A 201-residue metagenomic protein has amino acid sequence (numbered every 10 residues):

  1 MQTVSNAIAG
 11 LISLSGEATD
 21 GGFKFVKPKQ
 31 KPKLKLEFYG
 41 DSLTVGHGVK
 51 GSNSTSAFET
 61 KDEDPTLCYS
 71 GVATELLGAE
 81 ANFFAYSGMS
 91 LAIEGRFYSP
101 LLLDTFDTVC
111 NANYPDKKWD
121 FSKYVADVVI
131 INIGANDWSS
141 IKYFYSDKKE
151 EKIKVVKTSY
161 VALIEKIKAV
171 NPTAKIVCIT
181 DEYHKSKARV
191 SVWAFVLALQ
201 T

Functional and structural regions predicted by a protein language model:
M1-D62: N-terminal secretory targeting modules
Q2-L11, V49, S54-K149, K154 (+1 more regions): Conserved SGNH/GDSL esterase-like catalytic core that processes O-acyl groups on lipids and polysaccharides
K27-K29, P115-V125, E165-V170: Surface-exposed acidic, glycine-flexible loop patches that form ligand/cofactor-binding and adhesion interfaces
K35-Y39, T44, A81-A85, D127-N132 (+1 more regions): Structural recognition of the beta-strand scaffold that forms the well-ordered cores of secreted hydrolase catalytic
T74, K168, V196-Q200: Class I S-adenosyl-L-methionine
V156-K157, A174: Catalytic core segments in nucleotide and nucleic-acid processing enzymes
Y160-I164: Generic structural signal for well-ordered alpha-helices, preferentially at hydrophobic/aromatic core positions
K175-T180, A188-T201: Extracellular serine-dependent O-acyl
